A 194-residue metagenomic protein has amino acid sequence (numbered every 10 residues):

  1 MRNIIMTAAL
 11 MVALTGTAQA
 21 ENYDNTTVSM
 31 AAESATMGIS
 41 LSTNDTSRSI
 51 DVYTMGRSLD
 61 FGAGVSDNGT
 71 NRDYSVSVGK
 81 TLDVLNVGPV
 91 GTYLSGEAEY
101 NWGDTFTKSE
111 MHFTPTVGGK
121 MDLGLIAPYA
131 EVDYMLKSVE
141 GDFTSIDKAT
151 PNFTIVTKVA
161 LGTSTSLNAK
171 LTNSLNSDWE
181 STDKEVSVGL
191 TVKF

Functional and structural regions predicted by a protein language model:
M1-E21: Gram-negative bacterial Sec-dependent N-terminal signal peptides
M1-R2, A9, N25, T36 (+2 more regions): Low-complexity, intrinsically disordered short peptide segments enriched in small/polar/basic residues
G16-G69: Short glycine/proline- and aromatic-enriched beta-strand/turn motifs that initiate or cap beta-hairpins
E21, D45, G69, L82-G88 (+1 more regions): Outer-membrane beta-barrel transmembrane domain signature
N71-Y74: Phosphate/oxyanion-binding active-site loops and adjacent basic polyanion-contact surfaces
V90-S95: Extracytoplasmic beta-rich ectodomain segments of secreted or membrane-anchored proteins
